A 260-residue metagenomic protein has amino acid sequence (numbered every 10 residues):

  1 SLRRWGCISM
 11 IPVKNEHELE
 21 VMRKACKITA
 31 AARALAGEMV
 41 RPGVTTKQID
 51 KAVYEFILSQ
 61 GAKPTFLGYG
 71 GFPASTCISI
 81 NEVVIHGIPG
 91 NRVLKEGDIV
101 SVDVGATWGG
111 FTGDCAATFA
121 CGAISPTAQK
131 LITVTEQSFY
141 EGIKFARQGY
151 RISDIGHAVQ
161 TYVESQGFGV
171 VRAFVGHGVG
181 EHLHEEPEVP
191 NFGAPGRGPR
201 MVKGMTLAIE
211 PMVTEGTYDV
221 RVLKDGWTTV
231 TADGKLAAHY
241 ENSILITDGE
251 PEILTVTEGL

Functional and structural regions predicted by a protein language model:
W5-L260: Active-site neighborhoods and metal-handling regions in enzymes and metal-associated proteins
